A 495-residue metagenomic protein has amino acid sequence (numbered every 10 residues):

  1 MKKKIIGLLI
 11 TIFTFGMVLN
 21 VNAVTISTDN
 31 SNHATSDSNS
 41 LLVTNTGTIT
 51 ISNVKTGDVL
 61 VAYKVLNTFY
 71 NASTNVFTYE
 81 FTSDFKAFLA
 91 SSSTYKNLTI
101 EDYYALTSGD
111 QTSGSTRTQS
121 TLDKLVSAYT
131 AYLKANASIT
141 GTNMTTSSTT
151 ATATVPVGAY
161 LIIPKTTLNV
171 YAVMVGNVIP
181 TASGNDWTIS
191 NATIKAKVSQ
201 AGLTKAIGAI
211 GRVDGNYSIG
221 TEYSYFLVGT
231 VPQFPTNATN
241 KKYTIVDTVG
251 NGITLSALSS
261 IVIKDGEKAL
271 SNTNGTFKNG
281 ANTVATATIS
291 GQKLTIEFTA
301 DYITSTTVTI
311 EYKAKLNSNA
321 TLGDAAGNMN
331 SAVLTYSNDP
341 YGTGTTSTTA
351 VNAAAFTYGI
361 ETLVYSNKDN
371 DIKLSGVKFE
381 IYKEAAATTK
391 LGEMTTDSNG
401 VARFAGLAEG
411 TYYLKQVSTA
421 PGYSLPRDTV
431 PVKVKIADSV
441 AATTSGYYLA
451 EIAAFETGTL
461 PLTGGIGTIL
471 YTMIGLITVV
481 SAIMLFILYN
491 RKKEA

Functional and structural regions predicted by a protein language model:
K2-A495: Solvent-exposed loop/turn and edge beta-strand elements of beta-rich ligand-binding domains
